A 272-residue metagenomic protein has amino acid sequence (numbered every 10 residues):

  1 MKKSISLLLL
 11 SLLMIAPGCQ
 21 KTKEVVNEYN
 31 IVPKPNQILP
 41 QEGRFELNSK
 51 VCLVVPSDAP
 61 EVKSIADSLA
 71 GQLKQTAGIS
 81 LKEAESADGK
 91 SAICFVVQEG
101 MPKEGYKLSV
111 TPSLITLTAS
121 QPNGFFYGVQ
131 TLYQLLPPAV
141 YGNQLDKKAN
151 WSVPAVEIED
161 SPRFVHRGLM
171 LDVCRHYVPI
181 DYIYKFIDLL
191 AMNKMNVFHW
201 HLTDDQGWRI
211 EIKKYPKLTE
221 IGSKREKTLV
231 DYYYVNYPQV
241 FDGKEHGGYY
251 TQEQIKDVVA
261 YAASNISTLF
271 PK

Functional and structural regions predicted by a protein language model:
M1-E28: Bacterial Sec-dependent N-terminal signal peptides
L9-I15, G71, Q75, E220: Generic detector of low-complexity/intrinsically disordered segments and short hydrophobic N-terminal stretches
Q20-F164: Contiguous, structured surface segment used for ligand recognition
S68, M101-K272: Feature activates predominantly on carbohydrate-active enzymes
